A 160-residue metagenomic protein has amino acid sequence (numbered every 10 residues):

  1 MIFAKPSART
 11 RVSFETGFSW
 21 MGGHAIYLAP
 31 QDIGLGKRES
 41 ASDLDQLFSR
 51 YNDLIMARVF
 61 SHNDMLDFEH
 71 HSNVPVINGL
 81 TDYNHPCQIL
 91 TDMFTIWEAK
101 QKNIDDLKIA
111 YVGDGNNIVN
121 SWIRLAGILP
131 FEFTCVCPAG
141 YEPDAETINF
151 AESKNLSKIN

Functional and structural regions predicted by a protein language model:
I2-W97: Phosphate/diphosphate ligand-binding glycine-rich loop within oxidoreductases
A4-S19, A99-N160: Glycine-rich phosphate/diphosphate-binding loop of Rossmann-like nucleotide-binding domains
